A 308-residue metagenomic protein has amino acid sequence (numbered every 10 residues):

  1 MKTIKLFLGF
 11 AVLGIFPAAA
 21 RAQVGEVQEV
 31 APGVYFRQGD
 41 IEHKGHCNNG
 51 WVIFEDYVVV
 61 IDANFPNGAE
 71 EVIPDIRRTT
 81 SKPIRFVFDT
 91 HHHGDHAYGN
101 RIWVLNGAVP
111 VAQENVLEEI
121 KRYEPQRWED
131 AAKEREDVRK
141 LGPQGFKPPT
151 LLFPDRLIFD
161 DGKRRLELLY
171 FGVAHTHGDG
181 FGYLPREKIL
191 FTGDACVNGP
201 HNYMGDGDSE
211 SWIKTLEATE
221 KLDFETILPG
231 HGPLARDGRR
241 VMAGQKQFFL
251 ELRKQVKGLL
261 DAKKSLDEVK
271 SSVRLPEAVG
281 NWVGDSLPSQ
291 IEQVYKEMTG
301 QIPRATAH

Functional and structural regions predicted by a protein language model:
K5-P17: Bacterial N-terminal signal peptides
Q28-D75, G180-T192: Conserved beta-strand hairpin/beta-sheet module of binuclear metal-dependent hydrolase folds, prominently
Q28-V30, L117-F171, P185-R186, L216 (+1 more regions): Metallo-beta-lactamase
F54-V59, N67-V111, L222: Active-site metal-binding motif and surrounding structural segment of the metallo-beta-lactamase
I61-A63, R85-H93, V111-E114, F171 (+3 more regions): Active-site neighborhood of phospho(di)ester-bond hydrolases with catalytic His/Asp-centered motifs
R165-D223: Active-site-proximal loop/helix segments of hydrolase catalytic cores
Y183, I189, S211-K264, E268: Divalent-metal (often Zn2+) His-rich catalytic cores of metallo-beta-lactamase-fold enzymes
D261-H308: C-terminal regulatory/interaction regions
